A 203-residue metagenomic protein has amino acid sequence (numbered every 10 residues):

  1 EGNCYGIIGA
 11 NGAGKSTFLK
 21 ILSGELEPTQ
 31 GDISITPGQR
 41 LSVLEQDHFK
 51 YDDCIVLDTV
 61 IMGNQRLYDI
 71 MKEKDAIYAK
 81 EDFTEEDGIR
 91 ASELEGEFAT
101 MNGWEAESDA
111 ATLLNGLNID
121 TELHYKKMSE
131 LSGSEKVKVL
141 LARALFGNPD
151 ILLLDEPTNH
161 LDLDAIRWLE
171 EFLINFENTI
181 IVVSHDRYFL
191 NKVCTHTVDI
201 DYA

Functional and structural regions predicted by a protein language model:
E1-A203: ABC ATP-binding cassette signature C-motif
